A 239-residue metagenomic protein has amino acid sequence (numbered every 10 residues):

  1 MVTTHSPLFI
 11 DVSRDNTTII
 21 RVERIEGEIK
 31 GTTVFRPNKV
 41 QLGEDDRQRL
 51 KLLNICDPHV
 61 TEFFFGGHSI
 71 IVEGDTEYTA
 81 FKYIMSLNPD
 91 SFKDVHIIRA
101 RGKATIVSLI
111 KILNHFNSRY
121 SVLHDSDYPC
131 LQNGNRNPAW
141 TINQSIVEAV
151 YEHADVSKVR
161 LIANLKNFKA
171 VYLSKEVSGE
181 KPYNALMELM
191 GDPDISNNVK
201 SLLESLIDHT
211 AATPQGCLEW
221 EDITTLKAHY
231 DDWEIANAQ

Functional and structural regions predicted by a protein language model:
M1-H59, D232-I235: Switch/communication elements of ASCE P-loop NTPase nucleotide-binding domains
L53-I71, D75-Q239: Acidic, Mg2+-coordinating catalytic modules of nucleic-acid enzymes
